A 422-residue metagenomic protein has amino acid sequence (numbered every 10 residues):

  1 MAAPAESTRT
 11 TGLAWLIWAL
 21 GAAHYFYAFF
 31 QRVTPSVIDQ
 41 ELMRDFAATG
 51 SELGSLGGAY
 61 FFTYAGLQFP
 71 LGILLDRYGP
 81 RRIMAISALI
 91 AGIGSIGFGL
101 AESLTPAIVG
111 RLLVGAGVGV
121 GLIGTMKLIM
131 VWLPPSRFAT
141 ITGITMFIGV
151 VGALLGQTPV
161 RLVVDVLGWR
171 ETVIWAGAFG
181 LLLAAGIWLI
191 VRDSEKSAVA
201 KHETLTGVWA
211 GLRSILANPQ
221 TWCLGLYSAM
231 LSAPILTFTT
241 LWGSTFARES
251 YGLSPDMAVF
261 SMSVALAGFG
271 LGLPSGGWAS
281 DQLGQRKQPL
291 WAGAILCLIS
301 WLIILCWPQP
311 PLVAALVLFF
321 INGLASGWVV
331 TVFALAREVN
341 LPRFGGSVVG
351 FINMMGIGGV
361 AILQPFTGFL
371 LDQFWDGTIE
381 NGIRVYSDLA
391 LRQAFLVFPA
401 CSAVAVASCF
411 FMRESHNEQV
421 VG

Functional and structural regions predicted by a protein language model:
A3-T10, D193-G225: Juxtamembrane intracellular "pre-TM" segments in multi-pass secondary transporters
P35-V37, N218-G276, F333, V360-L371: Extracytoplasmic gate region of multi-pass secondary transporters
A47, G79, L100-P106, P134 (+3 more regions): Helix-breaking motifs and short loop linkers at transmembrane-helix boundaries and internal kinks in secondary membrane
G66-T105: Conserved MFS/SLC helix-loop-helix module at the cytosolic interface between two early adjacent transmembrane helices
R77-S87, D281-I295: Cytoplasmic membrane-interface "Motif A"-like loop-to-helix N-cap segments of 12-TM Major Facilitator Superfamily
L89-E102, I295-Q309: C-terminal ends and interior cores of transmembrane alpha-helices in multi-pass membrane transporters/permeases
G110-G149: Cytoplasmic helix-loop-helix junction between adjacent transmembrane helices in 12-TM secondary transporters
T145-D193: Helix-loop-helix hairpin linking two adjacent transmembrane segments in secondary transporters
